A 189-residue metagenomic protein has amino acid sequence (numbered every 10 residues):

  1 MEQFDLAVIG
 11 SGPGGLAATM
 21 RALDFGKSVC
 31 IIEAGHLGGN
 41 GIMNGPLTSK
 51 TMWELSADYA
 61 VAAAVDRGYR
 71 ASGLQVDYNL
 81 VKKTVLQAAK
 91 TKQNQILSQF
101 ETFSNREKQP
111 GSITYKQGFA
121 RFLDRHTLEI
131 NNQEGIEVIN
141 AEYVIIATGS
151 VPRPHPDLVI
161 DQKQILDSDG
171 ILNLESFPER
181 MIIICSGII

Functional and structural regions predicted by a protein language model:
M1-G12, F177-G187: Beta1/beta-strand and adjacent pyrophosphate-binding region of the FAD-binding site in flavoprotein oxidoreductases
E2-F4, R21-K27, I32-F177: Glycine-rich flavin
G15-L16: N-terminal Rossmann-fold NAD(P) dinucleotide-binding loop
I96, I188-I189: Mid-domain beta-loop-alpha active-site segment that forms a flexible, acidic cofactor/metal-binding surface
